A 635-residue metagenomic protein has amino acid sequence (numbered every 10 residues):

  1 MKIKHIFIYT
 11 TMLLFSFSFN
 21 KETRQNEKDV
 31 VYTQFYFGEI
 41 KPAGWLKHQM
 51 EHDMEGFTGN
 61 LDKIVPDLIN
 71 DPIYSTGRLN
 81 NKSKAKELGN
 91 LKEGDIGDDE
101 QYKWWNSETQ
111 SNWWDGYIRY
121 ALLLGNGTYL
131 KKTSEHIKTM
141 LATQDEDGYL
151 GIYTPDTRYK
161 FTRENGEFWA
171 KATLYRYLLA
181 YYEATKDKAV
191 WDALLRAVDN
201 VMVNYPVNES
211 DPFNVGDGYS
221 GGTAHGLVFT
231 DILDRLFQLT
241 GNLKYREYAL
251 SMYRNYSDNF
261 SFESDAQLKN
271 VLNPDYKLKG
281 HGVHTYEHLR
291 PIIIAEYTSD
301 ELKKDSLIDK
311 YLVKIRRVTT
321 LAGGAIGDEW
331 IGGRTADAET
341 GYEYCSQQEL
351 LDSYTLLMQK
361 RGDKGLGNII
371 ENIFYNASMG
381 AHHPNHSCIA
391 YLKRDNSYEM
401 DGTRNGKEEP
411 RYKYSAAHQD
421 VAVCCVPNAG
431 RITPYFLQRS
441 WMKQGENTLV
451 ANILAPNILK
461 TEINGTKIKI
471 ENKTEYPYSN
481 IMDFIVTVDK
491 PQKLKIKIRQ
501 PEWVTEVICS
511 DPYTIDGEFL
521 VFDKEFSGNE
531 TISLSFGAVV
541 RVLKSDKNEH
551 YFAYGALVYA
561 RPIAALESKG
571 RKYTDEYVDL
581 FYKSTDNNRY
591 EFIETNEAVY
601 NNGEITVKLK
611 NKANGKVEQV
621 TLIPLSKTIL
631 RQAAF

Functional and structural regions predicted by a protein language model:
M1-Q25: Bacterial Sec-dependent N-terminal signal peptides
E22-T109, T128-Y153, K188, R196: Low-complexity, Ser/Thr/Pro/Gly-enriched N-terminal "stalk/linker" regions
V31, L79-K82, K86-Q110, T157-L174 (+6 more regions): Solvent-exposed loop and edge beta-strand segments that line ligand/cofactor-binding and catalytic clefts
Q34, K41-W45, Q49, N126-A142 (+5 more regions): Extended, well-ordered alpha-helical scaffold segments
G44-H48, W113-G127, A172-K188, V228-N242 (+5 more regions): Well-ordered alpha-helical scaffold segments within catalytic/enzyme domains
I294-V318, D337-S387, Y398: Catalytic-core region of carbohydrate-active enzymes that cleave or remodel glycosidic bonds
I308, G367-N376, A381-M482, I515 (+2 more regions): C-terminal beta-rich recognition modules with glycine/proline-rich loops and embedded aromatic residues
P491-D511: Beta-strand-rich binding/interaction modules
